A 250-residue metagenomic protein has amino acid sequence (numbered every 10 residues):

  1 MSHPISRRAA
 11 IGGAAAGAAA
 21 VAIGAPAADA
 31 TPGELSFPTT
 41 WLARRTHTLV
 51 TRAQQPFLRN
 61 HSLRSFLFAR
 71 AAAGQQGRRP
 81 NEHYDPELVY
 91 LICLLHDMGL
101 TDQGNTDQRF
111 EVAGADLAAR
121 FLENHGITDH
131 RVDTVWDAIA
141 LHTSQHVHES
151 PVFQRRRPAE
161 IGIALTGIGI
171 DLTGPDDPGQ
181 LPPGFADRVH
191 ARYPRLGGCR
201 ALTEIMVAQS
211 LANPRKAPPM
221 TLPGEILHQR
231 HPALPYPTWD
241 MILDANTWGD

Functional and structural regions predicted by a protein language model:
M1-G17: N-terminal secretory signal peptides and thylakoid transit peptides that target proteins across membranes
A15-A19, A53-R59, L63, L67-E82 (+3 more regions): Divalent metal-dependent phosphate-bond-processing catalytic cores, especially two-metal-ion Mg2+/Mn2+ enzymes that act
V21-P32: C-terminal region of N-terminal signal peptides and the immediate post-cleavage residues of exported proteins
T31-G99: Acidic/His-rich, divalent-metal-binding segments that scaffold phosphate/diphosphate chemistry
P56-N60, G104-V112: Short, conserved micro-motifs enriched in small and acidic residues
D85, G126-A138: Acidic/histidine metal-binding catalytic segments
D85-Q103, G114, A138-Q145: His-Asp-centered metal-binding catalytic motifs of divalent-metal-dependent phosphohydrolases/nucleases
R109-N124: An active-site-proximal "capping" alpha-helix that borders the catalytic cofactor pocket
